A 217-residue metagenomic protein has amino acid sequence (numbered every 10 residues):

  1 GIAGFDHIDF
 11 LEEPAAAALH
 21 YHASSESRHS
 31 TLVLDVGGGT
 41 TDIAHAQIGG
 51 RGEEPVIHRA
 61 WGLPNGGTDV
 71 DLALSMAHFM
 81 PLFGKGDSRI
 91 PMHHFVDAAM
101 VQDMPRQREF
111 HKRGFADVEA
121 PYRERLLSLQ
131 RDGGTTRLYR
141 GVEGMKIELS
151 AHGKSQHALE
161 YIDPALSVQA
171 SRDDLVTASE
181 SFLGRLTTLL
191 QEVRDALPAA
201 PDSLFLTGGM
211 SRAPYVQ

Functional and structural regions predicted by a protein language model:
G1-V33, Q47-L63, D173-V216: N-terminal phosphate-binding loop and flanking beta/alpha elements of the actin-like ATPase fold
A16, G38-G39: Short, glycine/acidic-enriched loop or turn micro-motifs at the edges of active sites
H29, T41, V70: Short glycine-/polar-rich loops that comprise or flank the Walker A/P-loop and associated switch/sensor motifs
D42-A46: Short beta-strand scaffold segments in enzyme catalytic cores
Q47-Y161: Phosphate-binding glycine-rich/basic clefts of nucleotide- and phosphate-handling proteins, predominantly
S128-T135, V168, R172, M210: Conserved phosphate/pyrophosphate-binding and hydrolysis machinery centered on Walker-type P-loop NTPases, extending
A151-S181, T188: A contiguous, well-structured pocket-lining segment that forms one wall/lid of small-molecule binding clefts in soluble
